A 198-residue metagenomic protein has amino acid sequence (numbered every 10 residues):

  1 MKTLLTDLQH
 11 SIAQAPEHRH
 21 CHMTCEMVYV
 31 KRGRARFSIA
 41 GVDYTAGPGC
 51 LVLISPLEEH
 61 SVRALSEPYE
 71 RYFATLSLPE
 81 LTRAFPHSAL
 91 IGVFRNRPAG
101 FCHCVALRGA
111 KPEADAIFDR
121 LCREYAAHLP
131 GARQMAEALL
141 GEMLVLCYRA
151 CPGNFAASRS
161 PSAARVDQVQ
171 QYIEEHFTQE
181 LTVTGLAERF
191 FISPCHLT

Functional and structural regions predicted by a protein language model:
M1-S11, E59-A126, L144-G153: A hydrophobic/aromatic-rich effector-binding and dimerization subdomain of bacterial HTH-type transcriptional regulators
T6-H22: Conserved short histidine dyad/triad with adjacent acidic residue
C21-F37, L53: Short, conserved beta-strand element in jelly-roll/cupin
R36-S38, I54, H60-S66: Short beta-strand His + acidic residue motifs that chelate non-heme Fe in jelly-roll/DSBH and cupin folds
G41-S55: Short acidic-glycine-tyrosine-enriched beta hairpin
G109, Y125-E142, S160: All-alpha amphipathic helical-bundle segments outside canonical DNA-binding/catalytic cores that form hydrophobic
A110-E113, P161-V169: N-terminal positioning helix adjacent to the helix-turn-helix/winged-helix DNA-binding module
L146, P152, Q168, Y172-T198: Basic/polar phosphate-binding segments, predominantly the helix-turn-helix DNA-binding elements of transcriptional
